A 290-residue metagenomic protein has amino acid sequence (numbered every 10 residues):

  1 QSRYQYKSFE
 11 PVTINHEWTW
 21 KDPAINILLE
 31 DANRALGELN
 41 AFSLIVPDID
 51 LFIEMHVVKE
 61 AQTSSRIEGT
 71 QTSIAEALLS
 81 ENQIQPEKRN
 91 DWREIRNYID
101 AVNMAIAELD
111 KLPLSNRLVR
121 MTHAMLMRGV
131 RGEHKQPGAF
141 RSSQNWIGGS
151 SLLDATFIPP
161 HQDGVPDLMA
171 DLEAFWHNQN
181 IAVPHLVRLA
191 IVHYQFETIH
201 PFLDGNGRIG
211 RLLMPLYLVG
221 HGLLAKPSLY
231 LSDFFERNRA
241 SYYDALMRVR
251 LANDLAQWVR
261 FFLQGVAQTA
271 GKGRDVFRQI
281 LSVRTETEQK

Functional and structural regions predicted by a protein language model:
Q1-K290: FIC/Doc superfamily catalytic core
